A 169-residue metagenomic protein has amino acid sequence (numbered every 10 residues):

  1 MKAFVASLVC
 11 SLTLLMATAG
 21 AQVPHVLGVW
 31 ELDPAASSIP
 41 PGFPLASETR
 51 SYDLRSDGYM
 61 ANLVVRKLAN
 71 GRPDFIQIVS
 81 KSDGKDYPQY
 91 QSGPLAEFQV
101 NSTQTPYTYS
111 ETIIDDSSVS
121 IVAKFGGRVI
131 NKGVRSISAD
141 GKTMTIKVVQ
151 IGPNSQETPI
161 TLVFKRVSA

Functional and structural regions predicted by a protein language model:
M1-V5: Positively charged n-region of N-terminal signal peptides that target proteins for export
A6-M16: Bacterial N-terminal signal peptides
A21-A169: Hydrophobic small-molecule pocket/channel-lining residues, especially in calycin-type beta-barrels
